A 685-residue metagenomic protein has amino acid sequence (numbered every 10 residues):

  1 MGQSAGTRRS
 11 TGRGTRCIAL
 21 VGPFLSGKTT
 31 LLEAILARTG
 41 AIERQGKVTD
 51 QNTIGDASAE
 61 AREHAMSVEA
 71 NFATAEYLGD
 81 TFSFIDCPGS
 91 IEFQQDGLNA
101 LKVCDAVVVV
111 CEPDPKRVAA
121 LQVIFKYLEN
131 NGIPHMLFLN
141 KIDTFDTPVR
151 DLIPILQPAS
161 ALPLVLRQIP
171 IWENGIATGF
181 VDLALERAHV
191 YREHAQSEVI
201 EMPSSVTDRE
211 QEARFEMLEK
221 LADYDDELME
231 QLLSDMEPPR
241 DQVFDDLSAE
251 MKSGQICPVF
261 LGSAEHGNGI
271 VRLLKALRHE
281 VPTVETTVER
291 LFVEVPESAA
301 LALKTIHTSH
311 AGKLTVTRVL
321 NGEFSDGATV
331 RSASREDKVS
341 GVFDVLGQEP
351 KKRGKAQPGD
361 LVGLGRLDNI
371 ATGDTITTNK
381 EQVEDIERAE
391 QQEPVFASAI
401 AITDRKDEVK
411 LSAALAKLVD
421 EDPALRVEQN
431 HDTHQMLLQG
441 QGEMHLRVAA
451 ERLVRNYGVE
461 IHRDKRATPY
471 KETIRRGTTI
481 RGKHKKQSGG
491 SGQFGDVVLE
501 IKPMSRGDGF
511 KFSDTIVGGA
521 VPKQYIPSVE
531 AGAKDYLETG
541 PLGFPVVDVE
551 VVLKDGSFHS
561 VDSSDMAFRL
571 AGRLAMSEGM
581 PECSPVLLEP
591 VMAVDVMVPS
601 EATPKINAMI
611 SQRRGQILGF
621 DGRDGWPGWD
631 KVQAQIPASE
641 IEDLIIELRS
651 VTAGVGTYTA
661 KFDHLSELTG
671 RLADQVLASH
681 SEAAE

Functional and structural regions predicted by a protein language model:
M1-E685: Structural and coupling elements of P-loop NTPases
